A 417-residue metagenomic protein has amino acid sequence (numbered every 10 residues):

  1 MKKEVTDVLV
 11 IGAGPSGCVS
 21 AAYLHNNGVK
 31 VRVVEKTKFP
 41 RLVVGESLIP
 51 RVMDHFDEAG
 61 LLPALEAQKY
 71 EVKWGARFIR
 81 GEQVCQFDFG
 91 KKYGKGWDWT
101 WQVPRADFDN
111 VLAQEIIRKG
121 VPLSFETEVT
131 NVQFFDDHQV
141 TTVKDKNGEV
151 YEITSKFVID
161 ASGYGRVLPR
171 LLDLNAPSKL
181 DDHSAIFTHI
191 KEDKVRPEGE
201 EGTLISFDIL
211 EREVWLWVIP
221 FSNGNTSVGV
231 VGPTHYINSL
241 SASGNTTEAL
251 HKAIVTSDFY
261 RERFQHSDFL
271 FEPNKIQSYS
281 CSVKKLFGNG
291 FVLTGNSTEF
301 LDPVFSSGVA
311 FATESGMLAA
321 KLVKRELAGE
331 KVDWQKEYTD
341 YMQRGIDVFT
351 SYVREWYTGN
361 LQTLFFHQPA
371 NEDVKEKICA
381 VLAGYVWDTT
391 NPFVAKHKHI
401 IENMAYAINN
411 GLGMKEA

Functional and structural regions predicted by a protein language model:
K2-G14: Beta1/beta-strand and adjacent pyrophosphate-binding region of the FAD-binding site in flavoprotein oxidoreductases
G17-C18: N-terminal Rossmann-fold NAD(P) dinucleotide-binding loop
H25-V44: Glycine-rich FAD pyrophosphate-binding loop
V43-G81: N-terminal FAD cofactor-binding segment of flavoenzymes
Y93-Q114, N238-A242: Short beta-strand to alpha-helix junction loop
E115-F259: Predominantly flavin-linked oxidoreductase catalytic cores and closely associated redox partners
Y236-L322, A328-T339: FAD/FMN-dependent oxidoreductases across multiple families
K321-A417: C-terminal helical "tail/cap" subdomain of flavin- and related membrane-associated enzymes
